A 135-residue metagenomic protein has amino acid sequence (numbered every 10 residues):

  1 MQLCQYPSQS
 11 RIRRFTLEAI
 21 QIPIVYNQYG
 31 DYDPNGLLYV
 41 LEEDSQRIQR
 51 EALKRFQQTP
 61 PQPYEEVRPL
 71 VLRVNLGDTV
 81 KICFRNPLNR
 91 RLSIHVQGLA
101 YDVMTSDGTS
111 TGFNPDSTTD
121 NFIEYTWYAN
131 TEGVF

Functional and structural regions predicted by a protein language model:
M1-D116: N-terminal, post-signal-peptide metal-ligating segments of extracellular/periplasmic oxidoreductases, dominated by
G77-D78, N121-I123, A129-F135: Short tyrosine-centred short linear motifs in exposed loops/low-complexity segments
L92, W127-Y128: Glycine- and small hydrophobic-enriched segments that form the cores of compact globular domains
